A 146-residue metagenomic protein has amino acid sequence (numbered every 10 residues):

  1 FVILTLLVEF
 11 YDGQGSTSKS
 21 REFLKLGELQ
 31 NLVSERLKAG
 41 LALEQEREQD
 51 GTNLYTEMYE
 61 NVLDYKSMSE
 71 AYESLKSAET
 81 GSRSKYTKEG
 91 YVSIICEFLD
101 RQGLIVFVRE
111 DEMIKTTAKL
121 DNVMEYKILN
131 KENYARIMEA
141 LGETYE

Functional and structural regions predicted by a protein language model:
F1-E35, E48-G51: Positively charged, polyanion-binding regions of nucleic-acid-associated proteins
L26-R36, M58, K119-I128: Eukaryote-specific, cytoplasm-facing alpha-helical/coiled-coil scaffolding segments in long proteins
Q30-G40, E73-T87: Short helix-coil junctions and helix-kink-helix linkers
L41-S67: Histidine/lysine/aspartate-rich catalytic loop segments that bind and position anionic ligands
M68-G81, L120-E146: Short, amphipathic alpha-helical interaction segments positioned at domain boundaries
S84-R101: Short amphipathic alpha-helical interaction segments
C96-E112: A short, conserved structural fragment
E112-K119: Minor-groove-contacting beta-hairpin "wing" of winged helix-turn-helix DNA-binding domains
